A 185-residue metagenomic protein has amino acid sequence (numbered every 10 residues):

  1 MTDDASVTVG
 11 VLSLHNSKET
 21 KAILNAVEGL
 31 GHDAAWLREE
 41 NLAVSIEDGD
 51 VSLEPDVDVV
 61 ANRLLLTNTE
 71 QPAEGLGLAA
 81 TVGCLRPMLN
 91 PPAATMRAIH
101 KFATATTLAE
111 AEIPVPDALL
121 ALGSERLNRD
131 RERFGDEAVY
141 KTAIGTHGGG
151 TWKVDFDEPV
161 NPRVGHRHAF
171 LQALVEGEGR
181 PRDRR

Functional and structural regions predicted by a protein language model:
D4-G10: Extreme N-terminal starter segment of soluble prokaryotic enzymes
V9, A34-A35, V115-P116, A138 (+1 more regions): Hydrophobic anchor at the start of a short beta-strand that flanks the dinucleotide cofactor-binding loop
L14-D117: Conserved N-proximal alpha/beta basic substrate-recognition cap immediately N-terminal to, or forming the N-lobe
E40, L64-L65, A143, L174-V175 (+1 more regions): Anionic group-transfer/hydrolysis microenvironments
N68-E70, H147, E178: Short glycine-rich, flexible loops that bind phosphorylated cofactors or substrates
E112-E137: Rossmann-like NAD(P)H-binding beta-loop-alpha module
D130-N161: Conserved anion/nucleotide-ligand pocket segment
G149-R185: Phosphate-binding site of ATP-dependent enzymes
